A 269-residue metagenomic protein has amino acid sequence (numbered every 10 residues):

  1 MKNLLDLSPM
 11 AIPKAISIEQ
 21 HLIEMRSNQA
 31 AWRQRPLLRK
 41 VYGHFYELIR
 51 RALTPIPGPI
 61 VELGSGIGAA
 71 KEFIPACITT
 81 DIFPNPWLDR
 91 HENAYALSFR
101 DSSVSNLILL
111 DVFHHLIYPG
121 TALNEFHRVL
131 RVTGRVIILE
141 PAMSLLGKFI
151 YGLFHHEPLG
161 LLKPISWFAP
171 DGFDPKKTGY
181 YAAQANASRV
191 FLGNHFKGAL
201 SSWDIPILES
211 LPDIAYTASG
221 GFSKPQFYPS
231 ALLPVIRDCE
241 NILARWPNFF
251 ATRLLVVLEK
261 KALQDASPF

Functional and structural regions predicted by a protein language model:
M1-Y95, L254, Q264-F269: Conserved N-terminal segment of class I S-adenosyl-L-methionine
A96-D101: Short conserved loop adjoining the S-adenosyl-L-methionine
I108: A conserved beta-strand element that flanks and buttresses the S-adenosyl-L-methionine
D111-V112: Short catalytic micro-motifs in class I SAM-dependent methyltransferases
G120-R135: A short glycine-rich, Lys/Arg-flanked "PGG" loop and its adjoining helix->strand segment in the class I
V136-F173: Conserved class I S-adenosyl-L-methionine
Y181-L208: Short alpha-helix
G198-F269: A C-terminal cap/extension of S-adenosyl-L-methionine-dependent methyltransferases that defines the acceptor-substrate
